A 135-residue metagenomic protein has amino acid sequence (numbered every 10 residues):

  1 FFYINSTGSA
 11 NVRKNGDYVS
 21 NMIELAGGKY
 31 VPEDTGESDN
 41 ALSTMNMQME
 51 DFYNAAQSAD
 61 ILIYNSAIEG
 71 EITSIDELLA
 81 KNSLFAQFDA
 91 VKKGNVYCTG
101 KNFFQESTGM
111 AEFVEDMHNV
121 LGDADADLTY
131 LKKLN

Functional and structural regions predicted by a protein language model:
F1, G27-K29, Q57-I61, K92-N95: Loop/turn elements at helix/coil->beta-strand transitions in domains of secreted/extracellular proteins
F1-G27: Basic- and aromatic-lined ligand-binding clefts that recognize polyanionic substrates
S6-R13, S38-L42, G100-S107: Second-shell loop/turn segments in exported
N15, E24, N54-Q57, F88-K92: Extracellular/periplasmic catalytic domains that process cell-envelope and extracellular macromolecules
N15-M22, Q48, M110-F113: Stable alpha-helical elements in mature extracytoplasmic
Y18-L42, I63-S66: His/Asp/Glu-enriched short active-site or ligand-binding loop at hydrolase and phosphoryl-transfer sites
N46-S58: Short helices/loops that flank or line small-molecule/ion binding pockets
I61-N135: Structured C-terminal subdomain patch of bacterial secreted/periplasmic proteins
